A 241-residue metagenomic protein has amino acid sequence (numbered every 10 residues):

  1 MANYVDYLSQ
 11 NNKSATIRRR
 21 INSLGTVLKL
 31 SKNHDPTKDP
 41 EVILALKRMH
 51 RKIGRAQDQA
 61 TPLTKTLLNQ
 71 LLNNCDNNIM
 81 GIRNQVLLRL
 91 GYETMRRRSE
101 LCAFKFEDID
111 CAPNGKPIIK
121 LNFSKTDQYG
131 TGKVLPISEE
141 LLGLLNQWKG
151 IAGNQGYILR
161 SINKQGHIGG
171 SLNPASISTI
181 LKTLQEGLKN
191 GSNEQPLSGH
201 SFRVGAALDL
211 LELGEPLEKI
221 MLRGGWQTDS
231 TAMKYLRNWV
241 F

Functional and structural regions predicted by a protein language model:
M1-D58, N74-N77: N-terminal core-binding DNA-recognition domain of tyrosine recombinases/integrases
L24, L71, L87, M95 (+4 more regions): Mobile genetic element proteins and their domesticated derivatives, centered on retroelements and DNA transposons
R51-N69, Q128-E140, A152-G156, G170-A175: DNA breakage-rejoining catalytic core of tyrosine-based enzymes
K65-R98: Basic, Lys/Arg- and aromatic-enriched nucleic-acid-binding interface segment
L68, R83-Q85, P174-S178, R203-V204: Short, leucine-enriched amphipathic alpha-helices that occur as contiguous helical runs
G91-G115, K219-L222: Short, charged phosphate-coordinating catalytic segments
A112-I168, I180-G187: Basic, alpha-helical nucleic-acid-contacting "clamp/cap" segments
N154, S178-V204, L208-L222, D229 (+1 more regions): Short, basic (Lys/Arg/His-rich) helix/loop patches that form interaction surfaces in the mid-to-C-terminal regions
